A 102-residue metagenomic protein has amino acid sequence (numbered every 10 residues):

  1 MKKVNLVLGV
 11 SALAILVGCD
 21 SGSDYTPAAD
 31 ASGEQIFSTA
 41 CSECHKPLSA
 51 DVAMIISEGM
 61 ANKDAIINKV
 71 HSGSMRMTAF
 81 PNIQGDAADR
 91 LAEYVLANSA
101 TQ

Functional and structural regions predicted by a protein language model:
M1-V7: Bacterial N-terminal signal peptides that target proteins for export
V7-L13: Sec-dependent N-terminal signal peptides
S11, A40, G73, V95-N98: Alpha-helix boundary/capping residues
I15-G18: C-terminal motif of bacterial Sec signal peptides marking the signal peptidase cleavage site
D20-G22: Bacterial signal peptide processing site
A28-S38, E43-T78: Gly/Gly-Pro-rich "capping" loops immediately C-terminal to redox-active cysteine motifs in periplasmic/lumenal
P81-Q102: C-terminal capping alpha-helices of c-type cytochrome domains
